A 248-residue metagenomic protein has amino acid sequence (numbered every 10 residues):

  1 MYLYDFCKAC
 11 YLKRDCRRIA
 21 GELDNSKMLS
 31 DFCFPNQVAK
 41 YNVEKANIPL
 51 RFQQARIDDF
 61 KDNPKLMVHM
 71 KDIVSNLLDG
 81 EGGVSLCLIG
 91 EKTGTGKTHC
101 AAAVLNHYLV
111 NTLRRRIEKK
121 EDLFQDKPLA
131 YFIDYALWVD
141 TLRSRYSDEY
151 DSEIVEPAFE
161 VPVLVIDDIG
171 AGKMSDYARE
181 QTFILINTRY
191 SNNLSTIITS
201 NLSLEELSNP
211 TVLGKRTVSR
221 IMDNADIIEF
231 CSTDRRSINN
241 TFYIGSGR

Functional and structural regions predicted by a protein language model:
M1-D72, D226-I228, I238-R248: A short, basic N-terminal segment
D59-C87, N106: Pre-Walker A (pre-P-loop) alpha-helix and adjacent loop at the N terminus of AAA/AAA+ ATPase modules, a conserved
K65-K71, E91-T95, L105-E160: Short glycine-rich substrate-engagement loop in P-loop NTPases that contacts/grips substrate
D79-G80, D122-Q125, E156-F159, N187-N193 (+1 more regions): Conserved catalytic network of the ASCE P-loop NTPase/AAA+ motor domain
E81-A102: Walker A/P-loop nucleotide-binding motif
P128-L129, E160-V163, N192-I198: Loop/turn-to-beta-strand initiation segments
W138-R145, I169-R248: Replace "adjacent to P-loop NTPase cores in ATP/GTP-dependent enzymes" with "adjacent to NTP-binding cores
